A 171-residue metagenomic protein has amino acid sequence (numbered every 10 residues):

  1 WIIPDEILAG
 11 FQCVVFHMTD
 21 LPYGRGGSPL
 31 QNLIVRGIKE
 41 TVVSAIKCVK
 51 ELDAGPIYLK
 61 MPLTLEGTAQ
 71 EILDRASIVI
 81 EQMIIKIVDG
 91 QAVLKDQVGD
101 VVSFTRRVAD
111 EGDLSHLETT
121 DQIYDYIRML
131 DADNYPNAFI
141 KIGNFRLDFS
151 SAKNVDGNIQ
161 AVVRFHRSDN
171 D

Functional and structural regions predicted by a protein language model:
W1-S103, A109-G112: Donor/substrate-binding cores of folate-linked one-carbon enzymes
S103-F104, D125: Short alpha-helical segments used as structural interaction elements across diverse proteins
R106-R107, R128: Basic side chains
S115-D171: An anion-binding loop in the catalytic cleft
